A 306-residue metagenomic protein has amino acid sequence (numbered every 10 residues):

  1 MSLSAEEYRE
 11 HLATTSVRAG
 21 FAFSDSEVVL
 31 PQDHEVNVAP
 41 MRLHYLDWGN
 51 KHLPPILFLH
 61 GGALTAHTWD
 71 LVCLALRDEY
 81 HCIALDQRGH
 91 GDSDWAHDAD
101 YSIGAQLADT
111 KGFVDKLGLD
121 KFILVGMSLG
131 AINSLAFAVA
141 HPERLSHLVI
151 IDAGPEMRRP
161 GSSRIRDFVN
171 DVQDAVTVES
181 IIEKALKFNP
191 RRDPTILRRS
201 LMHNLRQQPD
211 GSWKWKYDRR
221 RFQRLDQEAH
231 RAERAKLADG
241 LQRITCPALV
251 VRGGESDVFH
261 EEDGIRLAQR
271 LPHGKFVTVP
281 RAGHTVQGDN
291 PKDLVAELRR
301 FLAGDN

Functional and structural regions predicted by a protein language model:
M1-I56, D78-Y80, L119-D120, R299-N306: Alpha/beta-hydrolase fold catalytic core
S2-L12, E156-Y217: Helix-rich cap/lid subdomain of alpha/beta-hydrolase
L46-D92: Conserved HGGG/HGGXW glycine-rich cap/lid loop of the alpha/beta-hydrolase fold
H67, Q87-I103, R159: Glycine-rich "HGGG/HGxG" loop immediately N-terminal to the catalytic nucleophile of the alpha/beta-hydrolase
A105-F122: Conserved acidic catalytic loop of the alpha/beta-hydrolase fold
D120-R159: Conserved hydrolase catalytic core segment
Q208-Q269: Conserved serine/cysteine hydrolase catalytic core
A282-P291, V295: Catalytic histidine-centered segment of alpha/beta-hydrolase-like enzymes
